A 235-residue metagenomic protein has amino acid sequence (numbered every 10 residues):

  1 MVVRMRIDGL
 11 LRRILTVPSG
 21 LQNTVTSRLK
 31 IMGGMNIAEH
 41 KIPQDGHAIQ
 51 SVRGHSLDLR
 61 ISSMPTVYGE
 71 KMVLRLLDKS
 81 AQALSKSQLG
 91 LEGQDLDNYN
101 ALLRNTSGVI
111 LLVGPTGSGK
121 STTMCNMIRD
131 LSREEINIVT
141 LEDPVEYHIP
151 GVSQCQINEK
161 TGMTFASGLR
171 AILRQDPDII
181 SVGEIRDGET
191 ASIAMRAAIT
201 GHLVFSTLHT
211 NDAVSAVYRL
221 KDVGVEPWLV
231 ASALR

Functional and structural regions predicted by a protein language model:
M1-R235: Short, flexible helix-loop junctions that flank or precede catalytic/ligand sites
